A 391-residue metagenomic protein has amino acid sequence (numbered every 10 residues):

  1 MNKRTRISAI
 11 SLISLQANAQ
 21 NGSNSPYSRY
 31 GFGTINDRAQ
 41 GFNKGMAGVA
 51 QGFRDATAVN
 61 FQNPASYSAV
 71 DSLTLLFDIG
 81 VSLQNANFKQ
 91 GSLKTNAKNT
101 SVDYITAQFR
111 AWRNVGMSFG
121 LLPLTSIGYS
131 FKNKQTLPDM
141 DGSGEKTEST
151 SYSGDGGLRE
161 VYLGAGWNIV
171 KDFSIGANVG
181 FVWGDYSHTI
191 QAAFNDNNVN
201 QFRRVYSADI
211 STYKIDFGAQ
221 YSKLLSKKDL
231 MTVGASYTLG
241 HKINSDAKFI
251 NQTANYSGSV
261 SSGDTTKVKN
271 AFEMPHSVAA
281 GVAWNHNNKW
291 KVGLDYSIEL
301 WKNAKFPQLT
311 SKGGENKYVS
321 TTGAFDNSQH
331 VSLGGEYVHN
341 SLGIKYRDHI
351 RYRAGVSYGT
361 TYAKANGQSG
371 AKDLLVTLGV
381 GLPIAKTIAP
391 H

Functional and structural regions predicted by a protein language model:
M1-N24: Bacterial Sec-dependent N-terminal signal peptides
R4, A9, T57, V268-K269: Residue-level detector of alpha-helical transmembrane segments in integral membrane proteins
S8-A9, A69, A177, S222: A ubiquitous, low-specificity "background" feature that marks scattered single residues across proteins without
N18-T125: N-terminal, post-signal peptide beta-strand-biased segments of exported outer-membrane/organellar beta-barrel and other
Q20-G45, R110-H391: Outer-membrane beta-barrel porins/channels
